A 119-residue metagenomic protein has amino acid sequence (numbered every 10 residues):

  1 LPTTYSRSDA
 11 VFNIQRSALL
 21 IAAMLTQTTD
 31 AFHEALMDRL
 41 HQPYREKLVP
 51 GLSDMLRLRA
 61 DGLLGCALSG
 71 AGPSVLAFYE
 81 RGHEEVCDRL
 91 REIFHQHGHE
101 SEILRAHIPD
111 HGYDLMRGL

Functional and structural regions predicted by a protein language model:
L1-A23, F32: Anionic-ligand binding region
I14, M24-L119: Glycine-rich, charge-dense phosphate/pyrophosphate-binding loop(s) and the adjacent flexible "lid"/catalytic subdomain
